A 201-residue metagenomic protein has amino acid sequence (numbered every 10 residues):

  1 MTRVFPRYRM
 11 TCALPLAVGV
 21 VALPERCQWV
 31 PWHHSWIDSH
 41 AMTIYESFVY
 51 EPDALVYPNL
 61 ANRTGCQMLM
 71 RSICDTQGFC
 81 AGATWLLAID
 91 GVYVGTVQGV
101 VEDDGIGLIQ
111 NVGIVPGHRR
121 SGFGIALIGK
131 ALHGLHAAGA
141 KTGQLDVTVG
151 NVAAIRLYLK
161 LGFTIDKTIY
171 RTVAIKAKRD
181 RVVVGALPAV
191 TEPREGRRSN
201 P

Functional and structural regions predicted by a protein language model:
M1-F5, I125, G150-K167, I175: Conserved active-site alpha-helix within GNAT-family acetyltransferase domains
M1-H34, T172: Acyl-donor-binding surface of acyltransferase catalytic domains
Q28-M42, F48-D53: A short beta-loop-alpha structural element at the N-terminal edge of CoA-dependent acyl/N-acetyltransferase catalytic
N59-D90, T96: Active-site rim helix/loop that mediates acceptor-substrate recognition in acyltransferases
T84-L86, V92-V101, L108-G113: Conserved beta-strand in the GNAT
I114, R120-A137, R156-K160: Conserved acetyl-CoA-binding loop-helix of GNAT-fold acetyltransferases
L135-D146: Conserved GNAT acetyl-CoA-binding A-motif
